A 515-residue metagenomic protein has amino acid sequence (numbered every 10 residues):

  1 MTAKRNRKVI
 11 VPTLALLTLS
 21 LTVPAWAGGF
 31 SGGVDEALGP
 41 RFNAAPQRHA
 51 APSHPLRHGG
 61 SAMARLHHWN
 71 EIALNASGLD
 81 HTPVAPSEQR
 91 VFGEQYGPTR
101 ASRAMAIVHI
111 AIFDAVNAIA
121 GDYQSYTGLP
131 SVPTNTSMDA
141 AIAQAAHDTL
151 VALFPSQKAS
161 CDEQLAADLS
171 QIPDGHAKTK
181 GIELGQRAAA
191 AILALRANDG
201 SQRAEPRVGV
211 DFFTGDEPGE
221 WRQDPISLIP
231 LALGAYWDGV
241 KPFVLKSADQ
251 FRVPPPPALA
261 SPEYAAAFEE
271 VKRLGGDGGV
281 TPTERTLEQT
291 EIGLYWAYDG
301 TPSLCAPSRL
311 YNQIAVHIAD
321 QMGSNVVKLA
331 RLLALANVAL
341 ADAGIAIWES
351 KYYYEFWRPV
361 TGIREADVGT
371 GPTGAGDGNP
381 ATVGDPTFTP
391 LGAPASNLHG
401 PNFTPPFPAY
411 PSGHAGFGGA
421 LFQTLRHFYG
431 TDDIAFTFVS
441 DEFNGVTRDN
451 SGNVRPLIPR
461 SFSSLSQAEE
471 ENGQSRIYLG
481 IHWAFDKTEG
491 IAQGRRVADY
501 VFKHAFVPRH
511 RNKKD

Functional and structural regions predicted by a protein language model:
T2-T13: Bacterial N-terminal signal peptides that target proteins for export
P12-P24: Bacterial N-terminal signal peptides
G28-D515: Acidic/polar surface patches and capping/hinge elements
